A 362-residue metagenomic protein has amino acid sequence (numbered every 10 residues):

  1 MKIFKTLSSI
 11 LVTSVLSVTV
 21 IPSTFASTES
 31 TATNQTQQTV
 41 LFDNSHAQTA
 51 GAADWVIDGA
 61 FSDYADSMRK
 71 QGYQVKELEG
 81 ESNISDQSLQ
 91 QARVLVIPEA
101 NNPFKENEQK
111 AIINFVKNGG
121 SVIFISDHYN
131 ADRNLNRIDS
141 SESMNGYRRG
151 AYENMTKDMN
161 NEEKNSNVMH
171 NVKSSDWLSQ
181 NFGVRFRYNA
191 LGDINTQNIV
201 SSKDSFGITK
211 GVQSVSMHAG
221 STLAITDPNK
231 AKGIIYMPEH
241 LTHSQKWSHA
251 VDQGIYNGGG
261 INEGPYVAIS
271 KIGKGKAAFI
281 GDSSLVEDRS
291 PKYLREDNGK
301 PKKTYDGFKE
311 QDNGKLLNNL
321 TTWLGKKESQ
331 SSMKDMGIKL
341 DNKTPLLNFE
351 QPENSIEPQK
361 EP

Functional and structural regions predicted by a protein language model:
M1-I10: Bacterial N-terminal signal peptides that target proteins for export
I10-T19: Bacterial N-terminal signal peptides
V18-A32: Sec-dependent signal peptide cleavage junction
V20, E108-Q109, N262-P265: Short alpha-helical segments and helix-capping/turn motifs at coil-helix boundaries
E29-N167, A277, D282-E287, L294-P362: Long alpha-helical segments found as membrane-embedded helices
Y129-I255: An acidic, glycine-rich "communication" segment
N195-D335: A glycine-centered loop/beta-turn motif at secondary-structure junctions
